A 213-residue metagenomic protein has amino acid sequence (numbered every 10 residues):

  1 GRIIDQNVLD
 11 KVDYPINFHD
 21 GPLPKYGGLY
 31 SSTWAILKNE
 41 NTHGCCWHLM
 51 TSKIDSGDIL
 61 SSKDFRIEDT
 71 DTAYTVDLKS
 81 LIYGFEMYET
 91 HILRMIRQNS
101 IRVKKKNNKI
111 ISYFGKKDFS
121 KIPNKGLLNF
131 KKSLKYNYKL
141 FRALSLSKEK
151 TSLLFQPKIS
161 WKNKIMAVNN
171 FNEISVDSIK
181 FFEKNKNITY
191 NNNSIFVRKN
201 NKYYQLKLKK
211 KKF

Functional and structural regions predicted by a protein language model:
G1-G115: Donor/substrate-binding cores of folate-linked one-carbon enzymes
N108-F213: Internal anion-binding site segments
